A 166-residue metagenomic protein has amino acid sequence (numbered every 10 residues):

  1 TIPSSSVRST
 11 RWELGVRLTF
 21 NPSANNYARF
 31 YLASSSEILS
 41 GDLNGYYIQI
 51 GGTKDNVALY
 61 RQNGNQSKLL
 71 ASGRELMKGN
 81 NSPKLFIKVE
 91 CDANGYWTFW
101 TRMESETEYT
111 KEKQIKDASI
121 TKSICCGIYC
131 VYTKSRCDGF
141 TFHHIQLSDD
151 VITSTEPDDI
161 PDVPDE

Functional and structural regions predicted by a protein language model:
T1-E166: Extracellular glycan-recognition regions
